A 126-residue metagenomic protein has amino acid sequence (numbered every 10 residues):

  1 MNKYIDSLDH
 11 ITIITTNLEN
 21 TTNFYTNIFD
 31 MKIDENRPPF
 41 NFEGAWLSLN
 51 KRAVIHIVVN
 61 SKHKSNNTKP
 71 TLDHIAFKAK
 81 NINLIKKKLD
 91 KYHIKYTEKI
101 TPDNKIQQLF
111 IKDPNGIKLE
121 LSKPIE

Functional and structural regions predicted by a protein language model:
M1-E19, L72-F77: N-terminal beta-strand motif that seeds the catalytic metal site of vicinal oxygen chelate
M1-Y4, K91-E126: Vicinal oxygen chelate
S7, N41, T71, K105: Exposed loop/turn and edge beta-strand positions of beta-sandwich/beta-sheet ligand-binding modules
I14-A53: Core segments of cupin and vicinal oxygen chelate
N23-F24, K88, N115: Structural preference for long, well-ordered alpha-helical segments within the folded cores of structured domains
H56-V58, E120: Conserved beta-strand in the GNAT
I82-K87: Short, conserved charged micro-motifs
